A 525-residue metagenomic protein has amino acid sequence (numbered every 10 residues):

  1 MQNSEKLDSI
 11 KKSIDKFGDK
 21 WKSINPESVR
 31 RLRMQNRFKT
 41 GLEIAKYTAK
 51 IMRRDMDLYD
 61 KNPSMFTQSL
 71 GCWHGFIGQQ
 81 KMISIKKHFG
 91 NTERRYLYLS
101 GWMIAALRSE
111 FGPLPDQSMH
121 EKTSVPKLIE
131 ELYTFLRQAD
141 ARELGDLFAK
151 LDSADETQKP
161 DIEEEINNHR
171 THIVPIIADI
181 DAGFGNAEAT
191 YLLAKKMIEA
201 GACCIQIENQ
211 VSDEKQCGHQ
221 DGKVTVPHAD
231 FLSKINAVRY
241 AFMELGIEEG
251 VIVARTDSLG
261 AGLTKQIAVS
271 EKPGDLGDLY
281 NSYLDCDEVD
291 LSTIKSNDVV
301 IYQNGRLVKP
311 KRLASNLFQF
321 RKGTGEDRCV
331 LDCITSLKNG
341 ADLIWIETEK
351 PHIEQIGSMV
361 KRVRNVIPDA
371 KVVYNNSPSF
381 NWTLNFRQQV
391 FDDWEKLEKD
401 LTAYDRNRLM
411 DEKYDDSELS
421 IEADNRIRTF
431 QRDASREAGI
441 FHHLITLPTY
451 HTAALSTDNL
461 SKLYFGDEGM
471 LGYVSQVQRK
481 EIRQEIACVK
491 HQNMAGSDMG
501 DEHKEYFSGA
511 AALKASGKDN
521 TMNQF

Functional and structural regions predicted by a protein language model:
Q2-A438, E468, A510-Q524: Alpha/beta enzyme core
E354, A454-L455: Extracytoplasmic/secreted cell-surface and envelope-processing proteins
T383, H451-T452: A SIS-like phosphosugar-recognition module
I445-Y450: Short acidic/histidine-rich active-site segments
L455-S456, E468, E502: Gly/Ser/Thr/Ala-enriched C-terminal appendages of enzymes
F465-L471, I482: Mixed-charge (polyampholyte) low-complexity IDRs
S475-F525: C-terminal functional modules
